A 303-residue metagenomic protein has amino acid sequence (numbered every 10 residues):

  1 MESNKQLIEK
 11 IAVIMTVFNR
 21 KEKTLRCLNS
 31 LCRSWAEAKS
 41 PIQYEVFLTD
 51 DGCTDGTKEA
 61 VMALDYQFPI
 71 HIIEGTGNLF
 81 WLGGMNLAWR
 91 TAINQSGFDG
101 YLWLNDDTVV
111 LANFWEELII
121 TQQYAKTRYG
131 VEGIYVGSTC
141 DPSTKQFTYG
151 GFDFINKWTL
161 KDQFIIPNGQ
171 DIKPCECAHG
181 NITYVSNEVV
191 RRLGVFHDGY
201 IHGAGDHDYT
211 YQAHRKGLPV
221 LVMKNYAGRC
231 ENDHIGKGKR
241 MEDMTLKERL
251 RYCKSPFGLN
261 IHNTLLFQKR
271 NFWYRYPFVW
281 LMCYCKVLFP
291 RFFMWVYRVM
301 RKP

Functional and structural regions predicted by a protein language model:
I11-C27, S34, T49: A conserved hydrophobic helix/loop-capping motif in glycosyltransferases and polysaccharide synthases
N29-Q43: Short, acidic, metal-binding catalytic loop of nucleotide-sugar glycosyltransferases
T49-E59: A conserved acidic beta->alpha catalytic loop
F98-V109: Short beta-strand-to-loop acidic/aromatic patch adjacent to the donor-nucleotide binding site
G133-Y149: Short beta-strand-to-loop element that shapes/binds the nucleotide-sugar donor at the catalytic cleft/hinge
F164-V185, Y252: A recurrent flexible, glycine/aromatic-enriched loop bordering the glycosyltransferase active site that acts as
C177-A178, T183-G194, G199-Y226: A short, conserved alpha-helix in the catalytic core of glycosyltransferases
M241-P303: Non-catalytic, C-terminal membrane-associated alpha-helical segments of glycosyltransferases
